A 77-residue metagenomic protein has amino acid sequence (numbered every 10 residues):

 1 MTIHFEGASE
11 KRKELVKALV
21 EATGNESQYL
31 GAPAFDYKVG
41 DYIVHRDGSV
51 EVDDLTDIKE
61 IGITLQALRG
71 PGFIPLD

Functional and structural regions predicted by a protein language model:
M1-V20, S27: Short, extreme N-terminal segment that most often corresponds to the first beta-strand
S9, Y42, V50, G72-I74: Compositionally biased, intrinsically disordered low-complexity regions
E21-A22, G70: Residues at alpha-helix termini
A22-G31, P75: Short secondary-structure junctions
Q28-K59: Short, intrinsically disordered low-complexity segments
E60-L65: Long, Pro/Ser/Thr-rich low-complexity/intrinsically disordered regulatory tracts in eukaryotic proteins
Q66-D77: Conserved short beta-strand edge segments in small beta-sheet-based binding/regulatory domains
